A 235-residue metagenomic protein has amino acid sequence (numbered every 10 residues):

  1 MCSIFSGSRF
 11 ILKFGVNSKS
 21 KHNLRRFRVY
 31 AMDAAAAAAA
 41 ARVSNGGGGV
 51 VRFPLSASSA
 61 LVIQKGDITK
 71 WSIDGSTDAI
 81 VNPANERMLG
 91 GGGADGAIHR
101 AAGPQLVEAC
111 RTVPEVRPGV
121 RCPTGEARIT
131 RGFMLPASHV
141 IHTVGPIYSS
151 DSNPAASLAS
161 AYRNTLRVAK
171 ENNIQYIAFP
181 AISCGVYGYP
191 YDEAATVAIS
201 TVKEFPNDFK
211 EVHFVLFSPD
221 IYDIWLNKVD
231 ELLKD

Functional and structural regions predicted by a protein language model:
C2-D235: Macrodomain-like recognition of ADP-ribose-binding/processing modules
